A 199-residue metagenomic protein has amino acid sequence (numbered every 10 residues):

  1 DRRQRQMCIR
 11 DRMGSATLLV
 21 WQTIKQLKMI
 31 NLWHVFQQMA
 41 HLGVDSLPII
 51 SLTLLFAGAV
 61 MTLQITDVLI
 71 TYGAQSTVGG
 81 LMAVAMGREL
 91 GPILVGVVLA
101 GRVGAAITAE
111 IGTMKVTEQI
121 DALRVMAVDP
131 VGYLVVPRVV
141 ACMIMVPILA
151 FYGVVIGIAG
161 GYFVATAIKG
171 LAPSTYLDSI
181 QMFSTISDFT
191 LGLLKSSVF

Functional and structural regions predicted by a protein language model:
R2-I9: Short, small-residue-biased leader/transition segments that mark boundaries at the very start of proteins
Q26-V44: Cytosolic juxtamembrane amphipathic/interface segments immediately preceding and feeding into a transmembrane helix
Q38, L42-L94, V98: Active-site cofactor/substrate anionic-group-binding motifs, chiefly glycine- and Lys/Arg-rich phosphate-binding loops
I50, I144-I158: Hydrophobic alpha-helical membrane-insertion segments
Q64-G87, V155-S197: Membrane-interfacial helix-loop-helix connectors in multipass membrane proteins
V97-K115: A hydrophobic alpha-helix feature that marks transmembrane segments and, especially, their cytosolic C-terminal ends
I111-V136: Short cytoplasmic-facing helical segments at TM-TM junctions of multi-pass membrane proteins
D129-A150: Start (N-cap) of specific transmembrane helices in multi-pass transporter permeases
